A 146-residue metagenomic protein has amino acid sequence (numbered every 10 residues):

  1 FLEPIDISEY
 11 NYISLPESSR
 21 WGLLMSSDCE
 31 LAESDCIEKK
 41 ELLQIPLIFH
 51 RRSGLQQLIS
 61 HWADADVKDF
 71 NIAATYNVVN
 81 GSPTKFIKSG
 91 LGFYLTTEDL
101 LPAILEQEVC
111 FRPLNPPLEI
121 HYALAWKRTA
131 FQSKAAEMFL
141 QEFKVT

Functional and structural regions predicted by a protein language model:
F1-I45, D99-I104: Acidic, Gly/Pro-rich loop/turn segments at junctions of secondary structure
D6-R20, G81-T129: Beta-alpha-beta core module
N11, P46, N71-A73, C110: Conserved beta-strand segments of alpha/beta enzyme cores
S26, F49-H50, A73, T96-T97: Thr-Gly-centered strand-to-loop micro-motif
D28-E38, L55, P116-L118, T129-A135: Short helix-loop capping/hinge motifs at secondary-structure junctions, enriched in acidic/polar residues
L31, I45-V67, Q132-K134: Secondary-structure junction motif
K40, H121, A125-T146: Extended ligand-binding regions for polar small-molecule ligands
F49, D69-S82: Short beta-strand-to-loop elements that line the ligand-binding cleft of bilobed periplasmic-binding protein-like
